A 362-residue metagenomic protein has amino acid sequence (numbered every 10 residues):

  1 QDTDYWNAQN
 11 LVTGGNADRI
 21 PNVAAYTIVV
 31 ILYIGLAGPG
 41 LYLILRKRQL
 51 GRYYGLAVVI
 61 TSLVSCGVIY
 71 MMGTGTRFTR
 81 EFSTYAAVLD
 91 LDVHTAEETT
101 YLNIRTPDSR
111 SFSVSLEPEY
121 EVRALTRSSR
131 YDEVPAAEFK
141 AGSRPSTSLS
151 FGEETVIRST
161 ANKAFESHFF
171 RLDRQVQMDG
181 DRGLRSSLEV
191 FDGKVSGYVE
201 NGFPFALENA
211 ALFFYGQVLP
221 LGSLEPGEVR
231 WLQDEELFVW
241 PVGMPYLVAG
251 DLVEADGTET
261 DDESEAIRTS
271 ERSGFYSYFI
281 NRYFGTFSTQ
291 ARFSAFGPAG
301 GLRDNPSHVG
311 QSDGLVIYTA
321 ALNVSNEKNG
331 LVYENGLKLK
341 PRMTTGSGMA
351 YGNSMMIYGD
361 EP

Functional and structural regions predicted by a protein language model:
Q1-V29, Y33-G35, V64-S65: A conserved amphipathic helix/loop scaffold that creates a polar/acidic microenvironment used either to coordinate
D18, E98-P362: Accessory, solvent-exposed terminal regions and/or long lumenal/extracellular loops of proteins
I20, V29, Y33, Y53-A57 (+3 more regions): Active-site-proximal structural scaffolding
L32-R46, S65-M71: Alpha-helical transmembrane segments
L45-Y53: Membrane-interface helix-boundary motifs at transmembrane edges
R52-G75: Internal/C-terminal transmembrane anchor helices
Y54, G73-T95: Alpha-helical transmembrane signal-anchor/signal-peptide segments
G67-M71, H94-T100: Cytosolic juxtamembrane regulatory segments of multi-pass membrane proteins
